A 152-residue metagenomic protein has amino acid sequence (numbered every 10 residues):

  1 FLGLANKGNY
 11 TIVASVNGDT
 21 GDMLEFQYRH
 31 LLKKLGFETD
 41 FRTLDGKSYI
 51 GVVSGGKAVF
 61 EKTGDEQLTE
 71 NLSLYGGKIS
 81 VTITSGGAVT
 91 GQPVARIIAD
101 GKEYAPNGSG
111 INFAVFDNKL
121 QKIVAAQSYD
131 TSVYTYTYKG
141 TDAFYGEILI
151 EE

Functional and structural regions predicted by a protein language model:
F1-E152: Short acidic-hydrophobic catalytic motif
